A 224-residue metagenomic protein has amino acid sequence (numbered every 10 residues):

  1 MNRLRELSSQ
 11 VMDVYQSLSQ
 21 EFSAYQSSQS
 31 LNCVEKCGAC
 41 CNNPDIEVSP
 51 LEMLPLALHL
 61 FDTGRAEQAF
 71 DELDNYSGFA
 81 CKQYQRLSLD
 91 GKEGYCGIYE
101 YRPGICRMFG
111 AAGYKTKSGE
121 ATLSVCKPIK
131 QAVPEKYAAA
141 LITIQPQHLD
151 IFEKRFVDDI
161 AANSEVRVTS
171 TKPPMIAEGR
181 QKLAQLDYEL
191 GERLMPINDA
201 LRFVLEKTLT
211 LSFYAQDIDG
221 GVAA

Functional and structural regions predicted by a protein language model:
M1-A39, N43, E47-A224: Short loop/turn segments that flank or connect secondary-structure elements
